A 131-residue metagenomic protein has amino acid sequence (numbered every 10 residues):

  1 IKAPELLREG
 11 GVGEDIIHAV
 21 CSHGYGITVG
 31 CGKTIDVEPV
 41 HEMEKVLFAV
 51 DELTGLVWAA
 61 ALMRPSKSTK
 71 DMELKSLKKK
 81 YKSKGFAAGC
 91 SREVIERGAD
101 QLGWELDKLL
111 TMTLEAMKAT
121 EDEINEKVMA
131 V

Functional and structural regions predicted by a protein language model:
I1-F86: Divalent metal-dependent catalytic cores for phosphoryl transfer on phosphate-bearing substrates
G13, K70, S91, L106-T113: Generic structural signal for well-ordered, non-membrane alpha-helical segments in soluble metabolic enzymes
E38-P39, R92-E93, L102: Solvent-exposed alpha-helices and their adjacent loops that cap or buttress functional pockets in soluble metabolic
L56-A61, S91-G98: Acidic/polar active-site rim loop that often engages polyanionic ligands
K75-K79, E93, T111, E115: A generic structural signal for well-ordered alpha-helical surface patches
R97-V131: Charged phosphate-binding loop/patch that engages nucleotide di/tri-phosphates or the phosphate backbone of nucleic
